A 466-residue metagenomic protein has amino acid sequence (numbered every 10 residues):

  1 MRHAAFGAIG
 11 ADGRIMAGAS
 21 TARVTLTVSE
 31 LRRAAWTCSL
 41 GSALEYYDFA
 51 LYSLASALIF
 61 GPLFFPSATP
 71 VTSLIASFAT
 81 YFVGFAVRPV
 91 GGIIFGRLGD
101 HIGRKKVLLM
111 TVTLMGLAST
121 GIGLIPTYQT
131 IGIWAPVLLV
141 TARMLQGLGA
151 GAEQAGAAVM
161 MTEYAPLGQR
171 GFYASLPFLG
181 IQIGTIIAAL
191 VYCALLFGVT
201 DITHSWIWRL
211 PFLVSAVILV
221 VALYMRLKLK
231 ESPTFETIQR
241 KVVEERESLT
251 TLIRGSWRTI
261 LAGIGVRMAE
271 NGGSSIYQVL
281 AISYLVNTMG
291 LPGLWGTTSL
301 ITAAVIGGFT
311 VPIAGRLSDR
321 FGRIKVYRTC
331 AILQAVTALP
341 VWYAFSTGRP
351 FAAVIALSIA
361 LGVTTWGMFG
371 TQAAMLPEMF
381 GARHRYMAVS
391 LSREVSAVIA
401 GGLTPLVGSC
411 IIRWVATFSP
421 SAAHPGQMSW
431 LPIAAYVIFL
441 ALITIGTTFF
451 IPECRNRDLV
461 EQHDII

Functional and structural regions predicted by a protein language model:
S53-L54, W257-I306, A400-P405, R413-W414: Extracytoplasmic gate region of multi-pass secondary transporters
G92-R104, V311-R323: Helix-to-loop junctions at the C-terminal end of transmembrane segments in multipass secondary transporters
H101-T113, R320-I332: Cytoplasmic membrane-interface "Motif A"-like loop-to-helix N-cap segments of 12-TM Major Facilitator Superfamily
T113-G132, I332-G348: C-terminal ends and interior cores of transmembrane alpha-helices in multi-pass membrane transporters/permeases
G171-L196, S392-T404: Glycine-rich segments within core transmembrane alpha-helices of 12-TM secondary carriers
I181-R226: Helix-loop-helix hairpin linking two adjacent transmembrane segments in secondary transporters
A222-L229, M375, Y436-I466: Multi-pass alpha-helical transporter architecture, strongest for 12-TM Major Facilitator/SLC carriers used
I324-T371: C-terminal transmembrane helical hairpin of 12-TM major facilitator-type secondary transporters
